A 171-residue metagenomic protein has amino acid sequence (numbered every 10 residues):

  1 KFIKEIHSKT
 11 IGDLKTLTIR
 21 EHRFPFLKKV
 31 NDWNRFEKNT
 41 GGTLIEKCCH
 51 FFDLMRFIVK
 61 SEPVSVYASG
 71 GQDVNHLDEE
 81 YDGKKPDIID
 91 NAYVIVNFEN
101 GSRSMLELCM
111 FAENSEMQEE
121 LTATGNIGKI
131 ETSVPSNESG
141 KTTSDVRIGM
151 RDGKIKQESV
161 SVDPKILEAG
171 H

Functional and structural regions predicted by a protein language model:
K1-P86: Predominantly a Rossmann-like dinucleotide-binding segment in NAD(P)-dependent oxidoreductases
K4-H7, F36-E37, V96, E120 (+1 more regions): Short, flexible coil/turn micro-motifs enriched in small/turn-prone residues
L14, V66-Y67, S133, E158-V160: Short, hydrophobic secondary-structure boundary micro-motifs
T16-R23, S136-Q157: Mobile, glycine-enriched helix-loop/loop "lid" segments at the mouths of ligand-binding/catalytic clefts that gate
L27-D32, S69, V96-N97, R103 (+1 more regions): Short amphipathic alpha-helical segments, especially helix-boundary/capping motifs
G41-G42, C109, D163-L167: Active-site rim elements
F52-K141, A169: Contiguous beta-strand/loop segments that form the cofactor/metal-binding neighborhood of enzyme cores
R151-H171: C-terminal helical cap and adjacent loop that interface with cofactors, partners, or active-site loops
